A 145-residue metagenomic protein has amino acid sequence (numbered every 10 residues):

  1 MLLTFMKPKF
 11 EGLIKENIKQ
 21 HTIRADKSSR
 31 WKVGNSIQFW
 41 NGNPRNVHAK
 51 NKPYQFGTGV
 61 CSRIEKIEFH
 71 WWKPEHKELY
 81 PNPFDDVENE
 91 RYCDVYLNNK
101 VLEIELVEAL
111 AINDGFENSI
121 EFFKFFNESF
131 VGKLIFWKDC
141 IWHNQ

Functional and structural regions predicted by a protein language model:
M1-Q145: Catalytic phosphate/metal-binding cores of nucleic-acid and nucleotide-processing enzymes, i.e., regions that mediate
